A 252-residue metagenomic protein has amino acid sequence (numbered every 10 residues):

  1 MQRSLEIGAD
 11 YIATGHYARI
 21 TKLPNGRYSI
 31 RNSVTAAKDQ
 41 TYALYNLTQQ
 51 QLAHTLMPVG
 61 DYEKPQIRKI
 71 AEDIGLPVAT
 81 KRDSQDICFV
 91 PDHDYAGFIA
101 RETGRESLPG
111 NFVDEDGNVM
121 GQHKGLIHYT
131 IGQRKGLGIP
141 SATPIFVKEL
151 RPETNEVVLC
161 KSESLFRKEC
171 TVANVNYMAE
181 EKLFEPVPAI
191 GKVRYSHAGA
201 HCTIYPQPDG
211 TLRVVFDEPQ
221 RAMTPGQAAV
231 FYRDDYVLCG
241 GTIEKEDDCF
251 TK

Functional and structural regions predicted by a protein language model:
M1-V237, T242-C249: Nucleotide-activated chemistry modules centered on ATP-dependent adenylation/adenylyltransferase
